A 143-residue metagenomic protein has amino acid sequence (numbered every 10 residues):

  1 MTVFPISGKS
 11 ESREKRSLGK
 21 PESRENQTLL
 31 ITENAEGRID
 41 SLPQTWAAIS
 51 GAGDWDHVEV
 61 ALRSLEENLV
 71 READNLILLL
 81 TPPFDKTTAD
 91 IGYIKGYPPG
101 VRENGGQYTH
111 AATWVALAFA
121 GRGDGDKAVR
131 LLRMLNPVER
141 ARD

Functional and structural regions predicted by a protein language model:
M1-D143: Acidic, mature catalytic/reactive cores of soluble proteins
